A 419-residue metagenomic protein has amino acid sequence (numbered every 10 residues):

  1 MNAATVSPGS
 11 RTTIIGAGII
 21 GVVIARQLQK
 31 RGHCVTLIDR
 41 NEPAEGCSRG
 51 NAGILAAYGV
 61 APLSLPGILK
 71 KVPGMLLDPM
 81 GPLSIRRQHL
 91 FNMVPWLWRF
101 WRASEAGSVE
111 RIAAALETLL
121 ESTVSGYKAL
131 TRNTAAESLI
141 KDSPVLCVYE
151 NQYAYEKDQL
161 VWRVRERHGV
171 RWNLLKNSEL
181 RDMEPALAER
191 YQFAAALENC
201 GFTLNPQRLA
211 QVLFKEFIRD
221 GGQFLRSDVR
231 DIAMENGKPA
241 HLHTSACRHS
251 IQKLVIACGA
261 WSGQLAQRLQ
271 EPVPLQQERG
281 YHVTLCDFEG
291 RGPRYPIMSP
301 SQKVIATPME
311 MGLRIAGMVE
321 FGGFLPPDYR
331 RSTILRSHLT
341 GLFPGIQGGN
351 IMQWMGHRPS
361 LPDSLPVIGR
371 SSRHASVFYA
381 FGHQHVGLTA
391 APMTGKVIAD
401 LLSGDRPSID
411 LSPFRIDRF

Functional and structural regions predicted by a protein language model:
P8-S10, T244-K253: Core beta-strand elements of the Rossmann-like FAD/NAD(P) dinucleotide-binding domain in flavoenzyme oxidoreductases
S10-L37: N-terminal Rossmann-like FAD-binding beta1-loop-alpha1 element of flavoenzymes
K30-G50: Glycine-rich FAD pyrophosphate-binding loop
N51-I54, G59, L63-A103, D231-P239 (+1 more regions): Active-site substrate-recognition segment that forms the wall of the catalytic cavity or substrate channel
V94-K215: Rossmann-like flavin
W172, P300-S301, G341-F419: C-terminal catalytic lobe of FAD-dependent flavoproteins
L175-E184, L225-A240: A conserved short coil-to-beta-strand element within the FAD-binding core of flavoproteins
